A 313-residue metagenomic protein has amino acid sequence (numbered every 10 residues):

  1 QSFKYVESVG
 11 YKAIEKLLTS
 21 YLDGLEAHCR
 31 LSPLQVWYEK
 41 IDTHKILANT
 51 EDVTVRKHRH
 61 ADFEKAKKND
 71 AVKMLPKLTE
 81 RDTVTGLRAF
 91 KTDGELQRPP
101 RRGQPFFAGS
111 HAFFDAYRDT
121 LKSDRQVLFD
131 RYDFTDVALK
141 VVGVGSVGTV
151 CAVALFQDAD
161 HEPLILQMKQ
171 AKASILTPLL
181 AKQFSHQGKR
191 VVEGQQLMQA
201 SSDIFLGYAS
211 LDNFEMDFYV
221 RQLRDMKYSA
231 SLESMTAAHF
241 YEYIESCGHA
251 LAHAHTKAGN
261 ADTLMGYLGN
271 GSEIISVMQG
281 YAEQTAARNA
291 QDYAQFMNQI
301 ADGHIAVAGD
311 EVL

Functional and structural regions predicted by a protein language model:
Q1-A61, K65, D115-A308, L313: Conserved ATP-binding subdomain of kinase catalytic cores across diverse folds
H44-A112: Long, low-complexity segments enriched in small/aliphatic residues
